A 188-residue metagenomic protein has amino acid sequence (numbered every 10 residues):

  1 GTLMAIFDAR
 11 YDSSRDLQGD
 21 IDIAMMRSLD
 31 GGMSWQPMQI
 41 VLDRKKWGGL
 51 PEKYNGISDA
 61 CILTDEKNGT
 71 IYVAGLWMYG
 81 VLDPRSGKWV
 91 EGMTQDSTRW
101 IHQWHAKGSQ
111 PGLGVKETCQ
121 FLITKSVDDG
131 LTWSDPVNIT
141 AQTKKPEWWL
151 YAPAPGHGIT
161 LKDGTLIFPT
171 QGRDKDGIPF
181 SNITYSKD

Functional and structural regions predicted by a protein language model:
G1-D188: Asp-box/BNR beta-propeller blade signature and adjacent active/binding-site loops in extracellular glycan-interacting
